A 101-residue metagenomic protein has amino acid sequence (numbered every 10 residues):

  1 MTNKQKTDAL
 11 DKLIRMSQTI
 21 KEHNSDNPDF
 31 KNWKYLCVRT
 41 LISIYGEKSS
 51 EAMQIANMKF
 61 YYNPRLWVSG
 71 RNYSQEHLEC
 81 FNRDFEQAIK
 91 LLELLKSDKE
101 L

Functional and structural regions predicted by a protein language model:
M1-E100: Charged interaction/catalytic cores of defense and host-pathogen modules
